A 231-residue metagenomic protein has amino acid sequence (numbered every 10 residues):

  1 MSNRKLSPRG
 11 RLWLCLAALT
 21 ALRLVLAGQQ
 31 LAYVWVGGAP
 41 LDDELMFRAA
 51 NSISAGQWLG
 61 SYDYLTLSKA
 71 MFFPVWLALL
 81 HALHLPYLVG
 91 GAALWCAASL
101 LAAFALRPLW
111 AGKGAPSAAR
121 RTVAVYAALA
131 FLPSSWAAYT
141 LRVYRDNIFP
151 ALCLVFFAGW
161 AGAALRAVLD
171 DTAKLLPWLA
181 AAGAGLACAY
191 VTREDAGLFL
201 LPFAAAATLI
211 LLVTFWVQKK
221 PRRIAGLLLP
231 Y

Functional and structural regions predicted by a protein language model:
M1-G28, R120-T122: Start-transfer (signal-anchor) and selected internal transmembrane alpha helices of multi-pass inner/ER membrane
L24-E44, R142-V143: Helix-to-loop transition at the C-terminal end of transmembrane segments
D42-I53, L59, D63-L85, A92: Short hydrophobic/aromatic helix or loop-helix immediately within or flanking a transmembrane segment in polytopic
S68, G90-L94, A128-W160, C188-A205: Multi-pass, polyprenyl lipid-linked donor-dependent membrane glycosyltransferases
Y87-G114, T122, L132, V155 (+1 more regions): Transmembrane-helix motifs of polytopic, lipid-linked glycan transferases
F156-W178, L209-V217: Membrane-interface transmembrane helices that cradle and orient dolichyl/undecaprenyl
W178-R193, Y231: Membrane-interface alpha helices of multi-pass inner-membrane proteins
F199-Y231: Perimembrane helix-loop-helix junctions
